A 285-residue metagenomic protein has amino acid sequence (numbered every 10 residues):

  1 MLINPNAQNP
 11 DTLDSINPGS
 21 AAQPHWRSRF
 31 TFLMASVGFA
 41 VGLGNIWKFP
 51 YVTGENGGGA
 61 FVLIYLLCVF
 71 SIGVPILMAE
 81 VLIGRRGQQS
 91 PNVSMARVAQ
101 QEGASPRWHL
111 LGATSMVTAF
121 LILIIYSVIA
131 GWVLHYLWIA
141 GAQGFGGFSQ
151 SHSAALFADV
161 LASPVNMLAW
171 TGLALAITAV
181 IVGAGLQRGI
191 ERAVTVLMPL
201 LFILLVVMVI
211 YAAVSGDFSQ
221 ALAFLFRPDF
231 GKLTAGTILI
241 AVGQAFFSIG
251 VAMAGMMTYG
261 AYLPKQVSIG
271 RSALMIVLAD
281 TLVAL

Functional and structural regions predicted by a protein language model:
M1-W47, I76-V81, R85-A113, P264-S268: Membrane-interface "cap" regions at the ends of multi-pass membrane proteins
L2-I3, T12-W26, E191, T195-L285: Membrane-embedded translocation segments of transport machinery
S20-Q23, V52-N56, R86-V117, S127-Q187 (+1 more regions): Inter-helical loop and helix-membrane interface segments of multi-pass membrane transporters/permeases
P24, G54-E80, N166-M167: Extracellular loop-to-transmembrane helix junctions
T31, G59-L66, P106-I125, E191-L201 (+1 more regions): Alpha-helical transmembrane segments and their helix-start/interface "positive-inside/aromatic belt" motifs in integral
T31-C68, Q220, A254-L263, R271-L274 (+1 more regions): Transmembrane helix-boundary motif of multi-pass solute transporters/channels
M34-A40, L66-S71, T114-I125, L173-V180 (+2 more regions): Hydrophobic alpha-helical transmembrane segments of multi-pass membrane proteins
V69-L77, T114-Y136, L200-V209, A279-L285: Hydrophobic alpha-helical membrane-insertion segments
